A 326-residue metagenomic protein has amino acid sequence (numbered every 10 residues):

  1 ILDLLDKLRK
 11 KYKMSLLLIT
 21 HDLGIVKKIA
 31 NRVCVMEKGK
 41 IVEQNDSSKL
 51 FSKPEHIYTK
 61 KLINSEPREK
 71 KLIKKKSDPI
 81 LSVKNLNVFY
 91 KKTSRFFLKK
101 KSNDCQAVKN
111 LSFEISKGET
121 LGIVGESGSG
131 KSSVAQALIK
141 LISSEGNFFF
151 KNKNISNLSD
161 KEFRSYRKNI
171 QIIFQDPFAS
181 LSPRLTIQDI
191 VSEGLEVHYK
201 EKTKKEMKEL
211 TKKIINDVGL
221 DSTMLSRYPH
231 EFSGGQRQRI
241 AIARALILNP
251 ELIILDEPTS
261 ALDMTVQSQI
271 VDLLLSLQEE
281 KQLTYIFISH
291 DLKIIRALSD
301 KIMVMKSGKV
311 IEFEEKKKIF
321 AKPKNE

Functional and structural regions predicted by a protein language model:
V26-K28, I295-A297: A short, surface-exposed alpha-helical micro-motif characterized by mixed small hydrophobic and charged/polar residues
I41-N45, F313-E314: ABC ATPase "signature
K49-P54, F97-S102, I155-Q171, V197 (+1 more regions): ABC ATPase NBD coupling module
G146-N154: Conserved ABC transporter NBD signature motif
K205-T223: Conserved ABC ATPase "signature" region
I247-E251: A short, proline-enriched helix->beta-strand linker immediately N-terminal to the Walker B motif in ABC-type P-loop
